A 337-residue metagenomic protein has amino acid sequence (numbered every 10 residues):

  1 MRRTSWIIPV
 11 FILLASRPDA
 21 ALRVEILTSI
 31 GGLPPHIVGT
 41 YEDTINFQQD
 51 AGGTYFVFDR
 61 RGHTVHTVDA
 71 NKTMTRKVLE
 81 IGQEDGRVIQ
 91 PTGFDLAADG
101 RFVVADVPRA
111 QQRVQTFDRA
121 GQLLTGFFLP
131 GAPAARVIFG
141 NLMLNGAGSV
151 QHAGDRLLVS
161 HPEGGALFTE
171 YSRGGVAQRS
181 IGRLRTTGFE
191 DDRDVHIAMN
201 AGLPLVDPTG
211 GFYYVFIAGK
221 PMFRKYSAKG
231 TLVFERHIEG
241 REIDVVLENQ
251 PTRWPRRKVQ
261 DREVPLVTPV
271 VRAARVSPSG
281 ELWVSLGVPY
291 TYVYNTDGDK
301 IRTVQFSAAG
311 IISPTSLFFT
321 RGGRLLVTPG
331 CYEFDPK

Functional and structural regions predicted by a protein language model:
M1-S5: Positively charged n-region of N-terminal signal peptides that target proteins for export
W6-A15: Bacterial N-terminal signal peptides
S16-K337: Eukaryotic scaffold repeat domains enriched in small/polar residues
